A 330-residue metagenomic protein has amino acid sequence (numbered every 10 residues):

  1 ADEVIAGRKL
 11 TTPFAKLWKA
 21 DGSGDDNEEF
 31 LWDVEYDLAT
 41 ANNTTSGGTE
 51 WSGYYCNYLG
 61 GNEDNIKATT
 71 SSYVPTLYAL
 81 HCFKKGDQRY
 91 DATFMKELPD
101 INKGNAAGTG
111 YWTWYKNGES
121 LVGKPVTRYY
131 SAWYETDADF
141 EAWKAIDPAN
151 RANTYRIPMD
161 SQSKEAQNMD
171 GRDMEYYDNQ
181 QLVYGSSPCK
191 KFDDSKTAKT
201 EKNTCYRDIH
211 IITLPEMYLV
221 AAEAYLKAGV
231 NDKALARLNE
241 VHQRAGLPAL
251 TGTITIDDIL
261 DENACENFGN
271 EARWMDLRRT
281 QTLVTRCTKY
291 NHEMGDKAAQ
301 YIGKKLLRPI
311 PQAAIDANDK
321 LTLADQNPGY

Functional and structural regions predicted by a protein language model:
A1-N153: An aromatic- and glycine-enriched ligand-binding surface/loop that stacks and positions planar moieties
E3-R8, K96, V220-A221, K227-A228 (+2 more regions): Structured segments of extracytoplasmic/periplasmic soluble domains in secreted or envelope-associated proteins
G7-P13, L226-D232, A249: Surface-exposed helix-capping loop/turn segments at secondary-structure junctions
W18-C82, D178, V183-I211, L235-Q243 (+1 more regions): Long, intrinsically disordered, low-complexity segments
K96, D100-N239: C-terminal substrate/ligand-recognition segments
